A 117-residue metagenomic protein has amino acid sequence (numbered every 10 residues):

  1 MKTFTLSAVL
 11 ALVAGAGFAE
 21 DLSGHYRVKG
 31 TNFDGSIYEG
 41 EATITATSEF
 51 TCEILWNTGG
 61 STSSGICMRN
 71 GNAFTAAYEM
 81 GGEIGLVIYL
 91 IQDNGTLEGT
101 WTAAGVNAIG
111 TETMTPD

Functional and structural regions predicted by a protein language model:
F4-V13: Sec-dependent N-terminal signal peptides
G15-A19: Sec/Tat signal peptide C-region and signal peptidase I cleavage site
E20-D117: Central antiparallel beta-sheet cores of small beta-barrel/beta-sandwich binding domains
